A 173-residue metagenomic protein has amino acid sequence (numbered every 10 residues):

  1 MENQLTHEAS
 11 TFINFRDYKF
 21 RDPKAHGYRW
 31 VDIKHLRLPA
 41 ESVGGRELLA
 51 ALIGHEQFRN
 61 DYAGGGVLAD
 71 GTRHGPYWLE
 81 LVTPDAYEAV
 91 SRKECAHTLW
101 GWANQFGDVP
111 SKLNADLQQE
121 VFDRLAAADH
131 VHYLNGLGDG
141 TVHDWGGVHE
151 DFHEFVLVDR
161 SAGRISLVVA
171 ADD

Functional and structural regions predicted by a protein language model:
M1-K112: N-terminal "domain-start" segment
D116-D173: Acidic, proline/glycine-rich low-complexity IDRs
